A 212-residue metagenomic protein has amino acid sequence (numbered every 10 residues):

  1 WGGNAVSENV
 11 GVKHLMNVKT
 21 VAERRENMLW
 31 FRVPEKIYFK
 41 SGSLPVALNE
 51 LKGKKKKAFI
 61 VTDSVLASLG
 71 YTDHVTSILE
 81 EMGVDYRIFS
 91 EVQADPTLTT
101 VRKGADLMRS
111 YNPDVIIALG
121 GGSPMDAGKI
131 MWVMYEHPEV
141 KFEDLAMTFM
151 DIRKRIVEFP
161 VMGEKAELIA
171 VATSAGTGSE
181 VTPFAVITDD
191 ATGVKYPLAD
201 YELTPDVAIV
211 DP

Functional and structural regions predicted by a protein language model:
W1-F31: C-terminal segments
K13, K36, K57-F59, Y86-R87 (+4 more regions): Structural motif
N17-R24, K52, K56, E80-D85 (+5 more regions): Generic secondary-structure signature for well-ordered alpha-helical cores
M28-V115: ATP/NTP phosphate-donor binding region
E35, V140-P212: A glycine/threonine-rich phosphate-anchoring loop and its flanking beta-alpha core in nucleotide/phosphate-binding
T72, G128-W132, S179-A185: Short acidic, glycine/serine/threonine-rich loops at helix termini
M108-R153, K165-T173: A short, small-residue-rich loop immediately preceding and capping a beta-strand
